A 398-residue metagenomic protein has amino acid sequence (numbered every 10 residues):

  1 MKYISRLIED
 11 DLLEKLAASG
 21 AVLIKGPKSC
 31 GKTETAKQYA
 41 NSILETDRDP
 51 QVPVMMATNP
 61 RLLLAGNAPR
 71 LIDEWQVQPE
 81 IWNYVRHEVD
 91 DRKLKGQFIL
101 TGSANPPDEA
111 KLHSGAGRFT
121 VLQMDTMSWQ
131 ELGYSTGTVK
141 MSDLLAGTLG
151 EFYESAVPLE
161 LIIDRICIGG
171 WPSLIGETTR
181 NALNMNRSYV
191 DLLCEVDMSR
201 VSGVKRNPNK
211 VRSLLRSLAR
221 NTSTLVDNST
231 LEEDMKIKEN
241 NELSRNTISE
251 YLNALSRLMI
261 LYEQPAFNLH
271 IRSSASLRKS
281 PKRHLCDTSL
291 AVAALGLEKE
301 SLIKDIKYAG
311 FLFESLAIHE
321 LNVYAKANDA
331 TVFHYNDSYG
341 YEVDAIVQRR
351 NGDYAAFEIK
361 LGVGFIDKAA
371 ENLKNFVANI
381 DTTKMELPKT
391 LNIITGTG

Functional and structural regions predicted by a protein language model:
M1-L13: N-terminal pre-Walker A segment at the start of P-loop NTPase domains
I24: Hydrophobic anchor at the beta1->P-loop junction of P-loop NTPases
K32: Conserved lysine of the Walker
T35: Hydrophobic positions on the alpha1 helix immediately C-terminal to the Walker A/P-loop
M56-I99: Conserved nucleotide-sensing/catalytic segment adjacent to the nucleotide-binding pocket in NTP-handling enzymes
E109-T224: Interdomain motor-coupling "hinge/lid" segment immediately C-terminal to the ATP-binding subdomain of NTP-driven enzymes
T179-D353: Accessory nucleic acid-recognition modules appended to NTPase machines
L361-G398: Catalytic cores of nucleic-acid endonucleases
